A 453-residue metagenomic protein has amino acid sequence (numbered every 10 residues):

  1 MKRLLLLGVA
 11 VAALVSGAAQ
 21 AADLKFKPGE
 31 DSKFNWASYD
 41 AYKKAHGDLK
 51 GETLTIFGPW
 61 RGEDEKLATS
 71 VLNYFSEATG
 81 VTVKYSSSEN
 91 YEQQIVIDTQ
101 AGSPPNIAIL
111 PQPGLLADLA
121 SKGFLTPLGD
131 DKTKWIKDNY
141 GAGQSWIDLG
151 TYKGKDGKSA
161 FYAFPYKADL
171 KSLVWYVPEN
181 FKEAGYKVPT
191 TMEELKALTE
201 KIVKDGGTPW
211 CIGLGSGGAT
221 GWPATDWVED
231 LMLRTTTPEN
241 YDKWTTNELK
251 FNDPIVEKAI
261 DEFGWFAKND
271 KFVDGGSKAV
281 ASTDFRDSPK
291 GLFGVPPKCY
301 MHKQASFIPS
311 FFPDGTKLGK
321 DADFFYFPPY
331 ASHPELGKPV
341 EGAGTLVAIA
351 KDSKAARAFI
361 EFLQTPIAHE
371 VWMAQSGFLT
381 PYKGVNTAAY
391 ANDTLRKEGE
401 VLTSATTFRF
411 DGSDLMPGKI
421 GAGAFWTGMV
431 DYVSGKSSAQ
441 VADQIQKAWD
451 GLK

Functional and structural regions predicted by a protein language model:
A22-A41, H46-T53, K182, T403-K453: Conserved C-terminal helix/tail region of periplasmic/extracytoplasmic solute-binding proteins
D23-D48, L115-S172: Hinge/lid segment of periplasmic solute-binding proteins
L49-L116, D205, D284-R286: Early extracytoplasmic/lumenal segment of secretory-pathway proteins
I97, P105-N106, I136-E179, E335-V340 (+2 more regions): A structural signal for short loop-to-beta-strand junctions that line the ligand-binding cleft of periplasmic/secreted
K153-G154, K158-Y166, S172, K196-L249: Extracytoplasmic/periplasmic solute-binding protein
S159, F307, D314-L379: Extracytoplasmic/periplasmic substrate-recognition and gating elements
T199, T245-V280: Glycine-centered hinge/linker elements that transmit conformational signals in sensory and ligand-binding systems
M373-A424: Long, aromatic- and glycine/proline-rich binding clefts that accommodate carbohydrate-like moieties
